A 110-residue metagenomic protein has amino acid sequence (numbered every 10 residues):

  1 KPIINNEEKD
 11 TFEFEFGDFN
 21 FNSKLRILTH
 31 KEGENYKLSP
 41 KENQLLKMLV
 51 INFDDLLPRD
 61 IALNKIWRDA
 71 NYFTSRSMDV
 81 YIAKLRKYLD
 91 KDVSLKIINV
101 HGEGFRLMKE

Functional and structural regions predicted by a protein language model:
K1, K37-K47, Y72-K91, N99-R106: DNA-recognition element of transcription regulators
K1-E15: Basic, amphipathic DNA-recognition helix from helix-turn-helix-like DNA-binding domains
I3-E7, F53, A70, L89: A general structural signal marking secondary-structure boundaries and capping sites
E15-N43, V100, R106-E110: A structural micro-motif at secondary-structure boundaries
G33-W67, L85: Short amphipathic alpha-helical recognition elements used for nucleic-acid or partner binding across transcription
S94: G2-box/ATP-lid motif of Bergerat-fold
